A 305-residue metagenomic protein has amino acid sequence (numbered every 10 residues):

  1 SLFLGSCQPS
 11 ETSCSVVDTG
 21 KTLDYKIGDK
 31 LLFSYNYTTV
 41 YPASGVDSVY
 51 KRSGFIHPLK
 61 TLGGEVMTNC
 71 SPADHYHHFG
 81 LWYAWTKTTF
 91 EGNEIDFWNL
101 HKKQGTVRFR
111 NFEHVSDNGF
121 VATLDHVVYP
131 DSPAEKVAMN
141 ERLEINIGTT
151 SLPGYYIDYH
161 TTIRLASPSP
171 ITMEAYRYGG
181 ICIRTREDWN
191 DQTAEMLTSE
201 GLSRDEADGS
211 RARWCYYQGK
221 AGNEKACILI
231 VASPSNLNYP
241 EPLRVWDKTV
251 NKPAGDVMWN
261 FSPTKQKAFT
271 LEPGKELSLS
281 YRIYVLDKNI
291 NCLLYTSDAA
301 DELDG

Functional and structural regions predicted by a protein language model:
G5-S6: C-terminal motif of bacterial Sec signal peptides marking the signal peptidase cleavage site
P9-Y76: Beta-strand-rich N-terminal accessory domains
S10-T19, L124-A175: Acidic, contiguous internal or C-terminal segments within carbohydrate-active enzymes that form a structured patch used
Y35-Y41, D47-V49, T150-L197: Acidic (Asp/Glu-rich), glycine- and aromatic
F79-P153: Extended, loop-rich substrate-binding clefts of extracytoplasmic carbohydrate-active enzymes
Y176-I183, D188-K265, T270: Trp/Gly-enriched beta-strand surface patches
T270-V285: Short Pro-Gly-centered flexible turn/kink motifs
Y295-A300: Conserved small/polar residues in nucleotide/adenosyl-binding loops
